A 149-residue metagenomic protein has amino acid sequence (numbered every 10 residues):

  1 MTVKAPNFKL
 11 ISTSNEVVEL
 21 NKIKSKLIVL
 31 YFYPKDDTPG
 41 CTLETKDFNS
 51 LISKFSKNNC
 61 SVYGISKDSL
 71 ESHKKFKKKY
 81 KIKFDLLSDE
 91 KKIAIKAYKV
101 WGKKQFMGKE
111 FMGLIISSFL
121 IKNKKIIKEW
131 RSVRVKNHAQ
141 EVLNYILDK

Functional and structural regions predicted by a protein language model:
M1-K149: Chalcogenol-based redox active-site neighborhoods
